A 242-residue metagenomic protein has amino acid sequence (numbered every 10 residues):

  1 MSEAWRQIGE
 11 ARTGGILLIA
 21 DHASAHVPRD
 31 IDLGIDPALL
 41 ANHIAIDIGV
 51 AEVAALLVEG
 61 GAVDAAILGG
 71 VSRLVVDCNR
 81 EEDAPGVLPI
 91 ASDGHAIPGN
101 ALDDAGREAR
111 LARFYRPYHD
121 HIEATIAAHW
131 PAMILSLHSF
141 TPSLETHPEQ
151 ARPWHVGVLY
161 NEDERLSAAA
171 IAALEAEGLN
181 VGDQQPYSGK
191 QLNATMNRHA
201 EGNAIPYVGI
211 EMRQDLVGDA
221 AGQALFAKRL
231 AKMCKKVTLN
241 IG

Functional and structural regions predicted by a protein language model:
M1-I134, S139-G242: N-terminal catalytic or cofactor-binding beta/alpha core of small enzyme domains
